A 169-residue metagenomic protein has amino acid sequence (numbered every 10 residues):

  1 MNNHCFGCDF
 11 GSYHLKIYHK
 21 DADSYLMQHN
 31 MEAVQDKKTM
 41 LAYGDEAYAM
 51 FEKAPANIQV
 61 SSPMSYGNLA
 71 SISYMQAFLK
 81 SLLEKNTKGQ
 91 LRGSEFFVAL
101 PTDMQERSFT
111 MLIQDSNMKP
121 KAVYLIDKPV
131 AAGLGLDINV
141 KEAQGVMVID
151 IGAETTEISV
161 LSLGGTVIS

Functional and structural regions predicted by a protein language model:
M1-S12, K16-L41, E46-V148, L161-S169: Nucleotide/phosphate-binding catalytic cleft detector across ATP-hydrolyzing and phosphate-transferring enzymes
G152-E154: Gly/Ser-rich catalytic serine loop of serine hydrolases
E157-S159: A structural feature that tracks compact, well-ordered secondary-structure segments with a strong bias toward
